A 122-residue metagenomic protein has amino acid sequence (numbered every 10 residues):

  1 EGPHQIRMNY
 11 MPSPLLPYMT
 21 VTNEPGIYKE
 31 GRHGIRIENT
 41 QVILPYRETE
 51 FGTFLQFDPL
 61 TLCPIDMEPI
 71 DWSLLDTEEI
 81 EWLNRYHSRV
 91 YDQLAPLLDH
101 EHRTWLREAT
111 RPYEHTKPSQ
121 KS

Functional and structural regions predicted by a protein language model:
E1-S122: Charged, cofactor-coupling segments
